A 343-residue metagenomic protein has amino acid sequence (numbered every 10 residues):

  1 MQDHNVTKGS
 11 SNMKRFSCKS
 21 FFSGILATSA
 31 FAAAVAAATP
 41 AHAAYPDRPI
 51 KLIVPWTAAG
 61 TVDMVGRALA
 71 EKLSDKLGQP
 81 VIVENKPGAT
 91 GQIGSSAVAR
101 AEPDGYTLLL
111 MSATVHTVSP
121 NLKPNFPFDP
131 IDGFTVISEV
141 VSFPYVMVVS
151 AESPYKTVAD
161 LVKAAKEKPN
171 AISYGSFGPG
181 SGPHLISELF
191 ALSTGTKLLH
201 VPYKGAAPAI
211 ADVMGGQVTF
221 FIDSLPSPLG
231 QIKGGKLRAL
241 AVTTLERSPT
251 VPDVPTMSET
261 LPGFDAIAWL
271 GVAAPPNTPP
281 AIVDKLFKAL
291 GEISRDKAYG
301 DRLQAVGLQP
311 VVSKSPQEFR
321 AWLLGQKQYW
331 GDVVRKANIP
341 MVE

Functional and structural regions predicted by a protein language model:
Q2, D47-P49, K233, P280-E343: An extracytoplasmic/periplasmic, membrane-proximal ligand-sensing/linker region
V6-S29: Bacterial N-terminal signal peptides that target proteins for export
A38-P40: N-terminal signal peptide c-region/cleavage motif recognized by signal peptidases
H42-D132, N170-A171, G195-S224, S313 (+1 more regions): N-terminal (or domain-start) structured segment
R100-Y106, N121-P208, M257, P262 (+1 more regions): Hinge/capping helix and adjacent helix->loop/strand transition within the periplasmic-binding protein
L110-V115, S176, A206, D223-P228 (+4 more regions): Beta->alpha turn/N-cap motifs
T114-N125, L189-S193, T219-D253: A ligand-binding cleft/hinge motif common to bilobed small-molecule-binding domains
